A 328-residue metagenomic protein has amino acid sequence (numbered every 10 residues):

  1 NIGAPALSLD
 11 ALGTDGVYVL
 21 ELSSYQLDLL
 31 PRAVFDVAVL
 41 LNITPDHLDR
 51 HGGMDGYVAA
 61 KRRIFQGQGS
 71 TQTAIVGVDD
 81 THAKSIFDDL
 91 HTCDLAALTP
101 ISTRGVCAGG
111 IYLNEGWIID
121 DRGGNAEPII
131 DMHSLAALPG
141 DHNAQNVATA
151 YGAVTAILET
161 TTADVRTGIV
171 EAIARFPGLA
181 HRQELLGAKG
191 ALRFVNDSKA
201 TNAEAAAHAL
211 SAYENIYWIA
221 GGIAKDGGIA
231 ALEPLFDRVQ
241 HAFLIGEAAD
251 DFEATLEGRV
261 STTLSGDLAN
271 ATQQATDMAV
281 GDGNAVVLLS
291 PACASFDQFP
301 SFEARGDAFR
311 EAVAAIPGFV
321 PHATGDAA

Functional and structural regions predicted by a protein language model:
I2, A6, L12-P100, Y112 (+3 more regions): Flexible active-site lid/hinge loop adjacent to a nucleotide/diphosphate and Mg2+-phosphate binding pocket
D15-G16, S70-A74, A96, A191-V195 (+2 more regions): Short active-site oxyanion
D80-S85, V106-A108, D226-G228, A249-A254: Short, charged/polar "capping" segments at the starts of alpha-helices and the immediately preceding loops
L90-L113, P139, V170-A174, E184-G187 (+1 more regions): Beta-strand->loop->alpha-helix junctions that form or flank phosphate-binding loops in nucleotide-handling enzymes
Y112-D131, L179, E184-L185: Acidic-glycine-rich active-site phosphate/pyrophosphate-binding loop
D131-V239, A254: Nucleotide phosphate-binding/pyrophosphate-handling subdomain across enzymes that bind or process nucleotide phosphates
I229-V286, P321-A328: C-terminal helical cap/extension that packs against the catalytic core of soluble nucleotide-cofactor enzymes
A292-G318: Glycine/aspartate-rich loop-and-adjacent alpha/beta segment that forms the canonical ThDP
